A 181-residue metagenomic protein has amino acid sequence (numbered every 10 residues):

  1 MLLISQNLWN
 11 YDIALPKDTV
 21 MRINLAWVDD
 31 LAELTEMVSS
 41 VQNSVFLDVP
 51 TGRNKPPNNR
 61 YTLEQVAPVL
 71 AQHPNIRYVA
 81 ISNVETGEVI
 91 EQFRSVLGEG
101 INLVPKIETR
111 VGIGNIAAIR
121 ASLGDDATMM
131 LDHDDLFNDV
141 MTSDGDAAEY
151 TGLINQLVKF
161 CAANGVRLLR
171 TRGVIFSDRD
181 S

Functional and structural regions predicted by a protein language model:
M1-S181: Expand to "…catalyze enediolate/carbanion chemistry for C-C bond making/breaking, isomerization, decarboxylation
